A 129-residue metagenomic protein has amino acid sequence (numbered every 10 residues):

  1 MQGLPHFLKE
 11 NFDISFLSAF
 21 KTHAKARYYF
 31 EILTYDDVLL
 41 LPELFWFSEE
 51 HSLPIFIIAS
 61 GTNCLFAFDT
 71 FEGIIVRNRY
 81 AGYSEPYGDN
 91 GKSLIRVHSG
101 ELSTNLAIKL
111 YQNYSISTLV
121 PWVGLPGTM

Functional and structural regions predicted by a protein language model:
Q2-M129: Anion-binding (especially nucleotide phosphate/pyrophosphate-binding) glycine-rich loop and adjoining beta-alpha core
